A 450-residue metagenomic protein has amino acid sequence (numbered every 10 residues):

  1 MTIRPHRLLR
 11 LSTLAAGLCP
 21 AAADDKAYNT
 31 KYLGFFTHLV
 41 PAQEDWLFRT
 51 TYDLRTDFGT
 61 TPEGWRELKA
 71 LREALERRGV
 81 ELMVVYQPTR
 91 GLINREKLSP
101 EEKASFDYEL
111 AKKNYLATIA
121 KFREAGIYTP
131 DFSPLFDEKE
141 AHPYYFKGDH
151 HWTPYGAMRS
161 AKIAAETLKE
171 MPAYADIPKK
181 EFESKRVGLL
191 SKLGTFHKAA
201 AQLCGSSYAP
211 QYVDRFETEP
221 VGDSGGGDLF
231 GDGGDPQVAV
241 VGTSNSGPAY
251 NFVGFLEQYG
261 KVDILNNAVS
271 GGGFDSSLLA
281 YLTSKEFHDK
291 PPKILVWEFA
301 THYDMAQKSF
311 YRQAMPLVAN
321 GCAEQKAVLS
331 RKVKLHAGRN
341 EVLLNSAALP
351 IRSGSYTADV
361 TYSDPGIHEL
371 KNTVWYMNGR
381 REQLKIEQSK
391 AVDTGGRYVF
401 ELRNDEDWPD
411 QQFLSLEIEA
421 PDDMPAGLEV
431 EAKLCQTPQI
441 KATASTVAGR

Functional and structural regions predicted by a protein language model:
T2-L11, G17-R450: Extracellular glycan-modifying ectodomains
